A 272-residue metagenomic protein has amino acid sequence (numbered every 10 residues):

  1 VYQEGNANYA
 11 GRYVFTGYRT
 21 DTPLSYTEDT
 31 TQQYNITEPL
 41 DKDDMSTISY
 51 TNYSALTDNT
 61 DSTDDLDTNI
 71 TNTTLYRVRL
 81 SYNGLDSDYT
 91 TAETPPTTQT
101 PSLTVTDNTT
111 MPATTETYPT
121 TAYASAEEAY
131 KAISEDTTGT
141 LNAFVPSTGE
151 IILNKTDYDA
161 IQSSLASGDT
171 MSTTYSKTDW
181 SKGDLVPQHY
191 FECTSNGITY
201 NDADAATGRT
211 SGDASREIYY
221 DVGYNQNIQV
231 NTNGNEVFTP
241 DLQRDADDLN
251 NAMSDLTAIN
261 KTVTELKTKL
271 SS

Functional and structural regions predicted by a protein language model:
Y2-S272: S/T-rich, low-complexity, solvent-exposed segments of bacterial secretion/appendage proteins
